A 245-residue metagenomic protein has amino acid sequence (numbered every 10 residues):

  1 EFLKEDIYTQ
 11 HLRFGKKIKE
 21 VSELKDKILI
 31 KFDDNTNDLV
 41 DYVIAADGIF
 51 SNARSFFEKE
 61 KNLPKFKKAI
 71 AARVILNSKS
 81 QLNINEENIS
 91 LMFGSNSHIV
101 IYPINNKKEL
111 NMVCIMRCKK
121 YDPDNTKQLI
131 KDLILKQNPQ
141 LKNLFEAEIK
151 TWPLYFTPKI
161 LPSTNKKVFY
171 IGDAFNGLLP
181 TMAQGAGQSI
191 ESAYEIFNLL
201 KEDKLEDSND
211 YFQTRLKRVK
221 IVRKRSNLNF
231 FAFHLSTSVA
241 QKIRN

Functional and structural regions predicted by a protein language model:
F2-Q140: Conserved FAD-binding catalytic core of PHBH/FMO-like flavoproteins
L24-K27, A183, A232-L235: Short secondary-structure transition/capping segments
I44-A45, I101, L129, I149-A232: Conserved mid-domain beta->alpha element of the FAD-binding
D47, L135-N138, P158, A183 (+1 more regions): Residues at alpha-helix boundaries and short interhelical turns
R54-S55, G172, R215, A240-I243: Short, cationic motifs built from Arg/Lys/His that form the positively charged side of catalytic pockets
N88, D207-Y211, R244-N245: Short alpha-helical "patches" and their helix-cap loops
K142-F145: Conserved, helical-rich catalytic subdomain that frames metal- and/or nucleotide-binding sites in enzyme alpha/beta
A232-N245: C-terminal domain-closing interface element
